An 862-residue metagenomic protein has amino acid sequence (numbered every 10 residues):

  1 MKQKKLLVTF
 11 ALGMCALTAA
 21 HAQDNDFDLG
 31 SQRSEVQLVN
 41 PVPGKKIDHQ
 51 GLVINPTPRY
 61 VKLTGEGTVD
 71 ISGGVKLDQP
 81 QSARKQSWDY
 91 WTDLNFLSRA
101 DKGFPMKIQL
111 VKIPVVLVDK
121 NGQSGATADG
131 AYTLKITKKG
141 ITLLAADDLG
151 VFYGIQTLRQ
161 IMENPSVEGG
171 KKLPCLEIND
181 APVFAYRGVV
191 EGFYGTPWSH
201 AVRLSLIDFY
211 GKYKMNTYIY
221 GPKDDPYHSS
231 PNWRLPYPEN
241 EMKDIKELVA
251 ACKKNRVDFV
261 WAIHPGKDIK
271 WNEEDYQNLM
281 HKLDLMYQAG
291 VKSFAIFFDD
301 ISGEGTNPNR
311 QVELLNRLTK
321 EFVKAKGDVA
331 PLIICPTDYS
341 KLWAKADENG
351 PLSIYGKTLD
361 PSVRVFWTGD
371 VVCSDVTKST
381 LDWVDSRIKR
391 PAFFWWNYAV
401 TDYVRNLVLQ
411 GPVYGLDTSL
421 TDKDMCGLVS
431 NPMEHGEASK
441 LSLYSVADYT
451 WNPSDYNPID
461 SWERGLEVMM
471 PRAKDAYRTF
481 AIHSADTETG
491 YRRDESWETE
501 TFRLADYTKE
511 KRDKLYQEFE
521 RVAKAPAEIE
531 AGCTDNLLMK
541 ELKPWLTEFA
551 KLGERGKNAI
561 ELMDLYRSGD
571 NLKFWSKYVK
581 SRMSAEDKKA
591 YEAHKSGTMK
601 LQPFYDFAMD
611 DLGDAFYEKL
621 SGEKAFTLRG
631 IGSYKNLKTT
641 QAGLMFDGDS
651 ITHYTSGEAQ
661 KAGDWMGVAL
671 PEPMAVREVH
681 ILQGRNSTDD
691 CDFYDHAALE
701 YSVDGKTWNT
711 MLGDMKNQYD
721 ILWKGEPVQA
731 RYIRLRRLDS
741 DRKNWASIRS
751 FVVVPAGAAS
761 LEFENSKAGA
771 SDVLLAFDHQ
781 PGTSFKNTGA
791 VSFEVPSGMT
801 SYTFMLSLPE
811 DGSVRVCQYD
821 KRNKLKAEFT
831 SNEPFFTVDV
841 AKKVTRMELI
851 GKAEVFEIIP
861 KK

Functional and structural regions predicted by a protein language model:
M1-F27: Bacterial Sec-dependent N-terminal signal peptides
Q23-I141, A146, E168-I178: Acidic, contiguous N-terminal accessory segments
G30-Q37, P58, P458-R629: C-terminal functional modules
S82-Q86, K120-K282, Q288-K292, K324: Feature activates predominantly on carbohydrate-active enzymes
E163-S166, I301-E463: Catalytic-core regions of glycoside hydrolase
E618-V676, L682-H696, G705, D714 (+4 more regions): Disordered, acidic Ser/Thr/Pro-rich linker "stalks" and the adjacent N-terminal cap of the next globular domain
D720-Y732, F836-K843: Short, surface-exposed tryptophan/glycine-enriched loops that mediate extracellular molecular recognition
R736-K743, E848-E854: Short beta-strand-plus-loop segments that form exposed binding edges in beta-rich domains
